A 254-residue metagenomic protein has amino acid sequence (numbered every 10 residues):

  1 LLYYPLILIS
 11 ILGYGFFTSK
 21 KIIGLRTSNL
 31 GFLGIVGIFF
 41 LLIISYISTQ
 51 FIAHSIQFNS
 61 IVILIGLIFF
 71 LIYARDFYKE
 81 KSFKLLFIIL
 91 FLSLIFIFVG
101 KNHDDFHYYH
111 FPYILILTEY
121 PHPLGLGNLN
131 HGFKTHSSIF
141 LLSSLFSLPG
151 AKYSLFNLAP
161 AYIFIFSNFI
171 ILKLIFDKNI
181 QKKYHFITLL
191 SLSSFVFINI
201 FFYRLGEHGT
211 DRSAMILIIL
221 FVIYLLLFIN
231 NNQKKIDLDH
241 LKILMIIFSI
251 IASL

Functional and structural regions predicted by a protein language model:
L1-K79: Membrane-embedded, hydrophobic transmembrane alpha-helices
P5-L8, L12, I165, L192-S193 (+2 more regions): Alpha-helical transmembrane segments of multi-pass membrane proteins
I44-T49, L241-L254: Membrane-interface alpha helices of multi-pass inner-membrane proteins
Y46-S55, G100-H103, I200-G209: Membrane-interface helix caps and helix-loop-helix hairpins in membrane proteins
Q57-F58, A159, S194, I200-L227: Multi-pass, polyprenyl lipid-linked donor-dependent membrane glycosyltransferases
L67-F70, S82-D105, V196-N199: Transmembrane signal-anchor helices characteristic of membrane glycosylation enzymes that use polyprenol
L94-F186, S194, L205-E207: Active-site lumenal/periplasmic loops and adjacent helix-entry segments of GT-C-fold, multi-pass membrane
I180-Q181, I218-L241: Membrane-interface transmembrane helices that cradle and orient dolichyl/undecaprenyl
